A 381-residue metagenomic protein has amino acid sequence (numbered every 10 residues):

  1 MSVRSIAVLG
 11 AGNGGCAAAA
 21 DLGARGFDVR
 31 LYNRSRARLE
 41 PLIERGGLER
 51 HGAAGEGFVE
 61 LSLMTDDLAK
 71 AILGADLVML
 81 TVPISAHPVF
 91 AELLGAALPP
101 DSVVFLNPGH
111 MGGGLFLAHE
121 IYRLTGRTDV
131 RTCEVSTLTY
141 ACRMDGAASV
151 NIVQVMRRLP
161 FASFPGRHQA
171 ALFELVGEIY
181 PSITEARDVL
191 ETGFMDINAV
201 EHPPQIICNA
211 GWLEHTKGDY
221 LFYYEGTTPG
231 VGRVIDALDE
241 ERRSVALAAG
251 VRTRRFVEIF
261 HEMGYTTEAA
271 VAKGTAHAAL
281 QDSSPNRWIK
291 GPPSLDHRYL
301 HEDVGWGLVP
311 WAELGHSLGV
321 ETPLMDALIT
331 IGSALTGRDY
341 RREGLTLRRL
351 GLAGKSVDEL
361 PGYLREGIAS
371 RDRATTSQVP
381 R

Functional and structural regions predicted by a protein language model:
M1-A53, I72: NAD(P)+-binding Rossmann beta1-loop-alpha1 motif at the extreme N-terminus of oxidoreductases
V3-S5, V130, R157: Nucleotide donor/acceptor-binding cores
G46-L61, D129: Short mixed-charge
E56-F105: Rossmann-like NAD(P)-binding element
I84-A148: Rossmann-like NAD(P)(H) cofactor-binding subdomain of soluble oxidoreductases
G146-L221, E225-I259: Internal alpha-helical scaffold of NAD(P)-dependent oxidoreductase catalytic cores
E225, G232-R381: NAD(P)-dependent Rossmann-like dehydrogenase/reductase catalytic/cofactor-binding core
